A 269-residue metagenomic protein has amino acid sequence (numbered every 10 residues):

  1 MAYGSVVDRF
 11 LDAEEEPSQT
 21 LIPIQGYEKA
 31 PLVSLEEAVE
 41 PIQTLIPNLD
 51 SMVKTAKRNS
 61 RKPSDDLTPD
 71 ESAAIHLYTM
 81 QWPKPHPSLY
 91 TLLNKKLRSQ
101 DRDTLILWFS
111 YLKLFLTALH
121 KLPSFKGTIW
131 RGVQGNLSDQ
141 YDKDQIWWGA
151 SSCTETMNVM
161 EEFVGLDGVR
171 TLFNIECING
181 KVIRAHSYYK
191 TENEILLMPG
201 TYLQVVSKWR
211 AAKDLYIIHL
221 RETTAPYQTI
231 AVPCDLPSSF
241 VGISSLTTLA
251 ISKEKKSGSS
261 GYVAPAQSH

Functional and structural regions predicted by a protein language model:
M1-S64: Intrinsically disordered, low-complexity, charge-biased terminal/linker regions in eukaryotic proteins
G4, P17, V33, D50 (+9 more regions): Intrinsically disordered, low-complexity segments enriched in Ser/Pro/Gly/Ala and basic residues
F10, E14, S18, A30 (+9 more regions): Intrinsically disordered, low-complexity regions of eukaryotic proteins
E36-H186: Internal glycine-rich, Lys/Arg-flanked active-site/core loops of soluble domains
Q134, T154-A231: Active-site and NAD+-binding cores of ADP-ribose-processing enzymes
V169, P199, A212-H269: An acidic, glycine-/histidine-flanked metal-binding catalytic module
